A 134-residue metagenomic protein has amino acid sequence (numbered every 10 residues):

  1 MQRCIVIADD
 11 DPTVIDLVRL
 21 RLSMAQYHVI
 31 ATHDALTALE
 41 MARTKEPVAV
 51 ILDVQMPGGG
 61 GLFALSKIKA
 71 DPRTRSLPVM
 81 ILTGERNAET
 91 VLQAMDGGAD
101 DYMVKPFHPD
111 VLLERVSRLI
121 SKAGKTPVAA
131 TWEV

Functional and structural regions predicted by a protein language model:
I15, P57-G58, R75, T83 (+2 more regions): The feature encodes the CheY-like receiver
D16-M24: Charged docking surfaces used in two-component/phosphorelay signaling
Q26-H33, M41: Short hydrophobic/Thr-rich beta-strand motif most characteristic of the beta2 strand and flanking loop of CheY-like
T32-L36, V91, P109: Conserved Asp/Asn-Gly motif in the active-site loop of CheY-like receiver
H33-T37, G60-S66: Acidic catalytic/metal-coordinating carboxylates
K45-I51: Active-site beta3 strand of CheY-like receiver
F63, R86-D101, E114, R118: Alpha4 helix (beta4-alpha4-beta5 surface) of REC/receiver domains from two-component response regulators
A123-V134: CheY-like receiver
